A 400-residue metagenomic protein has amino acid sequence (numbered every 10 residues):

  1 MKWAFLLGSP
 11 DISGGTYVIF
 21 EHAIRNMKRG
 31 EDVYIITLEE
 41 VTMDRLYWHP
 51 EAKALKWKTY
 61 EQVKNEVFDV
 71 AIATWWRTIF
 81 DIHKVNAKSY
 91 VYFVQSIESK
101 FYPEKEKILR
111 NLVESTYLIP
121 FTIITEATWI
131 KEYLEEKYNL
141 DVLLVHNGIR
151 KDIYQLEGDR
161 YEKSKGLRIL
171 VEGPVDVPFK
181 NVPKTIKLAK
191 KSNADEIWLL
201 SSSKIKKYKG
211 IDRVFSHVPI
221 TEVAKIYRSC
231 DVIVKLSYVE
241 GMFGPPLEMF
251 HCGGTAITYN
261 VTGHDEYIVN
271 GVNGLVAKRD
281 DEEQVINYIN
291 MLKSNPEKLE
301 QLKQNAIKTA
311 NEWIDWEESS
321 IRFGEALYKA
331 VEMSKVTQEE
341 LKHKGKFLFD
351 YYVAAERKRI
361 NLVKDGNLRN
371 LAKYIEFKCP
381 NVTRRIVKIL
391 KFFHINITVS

Functional and structural regions predicted by a protein language model:
E61, K105-I123: Membrane-proximal helix-turn-helix segments that form the acceptor-binding/catalytic region of lipid-linked
Y133-K137, I149-G210: Conserved catalytic-core segment of nucleotide-activated headgroup transferases in glycan assembly
I226-C230: Short alpha-helical donor nucleotide-sugar binding micro-motif in glycosyltransferases
Y238-V239: Aromatic "clamp/platform" in nucleotide-sugar-dependent glycosyltransferases that forms part of the donor/acceptor
T255-T258: Short hydrophobic beta-strand element within catalytic cores of glycosyltransferases and related nucleotide-activated
N270-G271, L275-E282, M291-P296: Conserved acidic donor-binding segment of nucleotide-sugar-dependent glycosyltransferases
Q284, M291, K298-W313, S319-E325 (+1 more regions): A short, well-ordered alpha-helix in the C-terminal region of glycosyltransferases
E312, E317-S400: C-terminal amphipathic helix plus adjacent low-complexity, charged tail appended to glycosyltransferase catalytic
